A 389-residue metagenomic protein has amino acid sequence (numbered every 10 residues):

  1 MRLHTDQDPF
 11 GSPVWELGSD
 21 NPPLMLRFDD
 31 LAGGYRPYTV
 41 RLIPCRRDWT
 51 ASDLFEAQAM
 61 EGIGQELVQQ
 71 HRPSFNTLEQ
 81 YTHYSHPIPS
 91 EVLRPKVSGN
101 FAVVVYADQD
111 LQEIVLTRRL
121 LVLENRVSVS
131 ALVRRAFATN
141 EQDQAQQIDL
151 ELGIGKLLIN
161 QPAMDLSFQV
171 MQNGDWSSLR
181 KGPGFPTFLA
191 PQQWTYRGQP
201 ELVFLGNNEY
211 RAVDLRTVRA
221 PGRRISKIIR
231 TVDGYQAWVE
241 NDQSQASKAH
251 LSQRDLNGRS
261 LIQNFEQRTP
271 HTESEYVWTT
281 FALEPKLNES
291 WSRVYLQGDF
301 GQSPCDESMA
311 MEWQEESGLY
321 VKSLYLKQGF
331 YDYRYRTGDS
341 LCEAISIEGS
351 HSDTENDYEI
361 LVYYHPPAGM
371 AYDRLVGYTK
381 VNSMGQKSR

Functional and structural regions predicted by a protein language model:
M1-P44, N140-I154, E266-A282: Contiguous beta-strand segments within globular domains
G34-G62, N160-G184, W291-Q302: Extended low-complexity, serine/threonine- and proline-enriched intrinsically disordered segments
R47-W49, L93, A107-V115, D175 (+2 more regions): Short acidic/polar inter-strand loop motif in beta-rich domains
A59-Y84, W176-G184, T280-Q328, S340-A368: Aromatic-rich carbohydrate-binding modules that target alpha-glucans
L78-D108: Ligand-binding face of N-terminal immunoglobulin V-set domains in extracellular IgSF glycoproteins
V122-A145, D353-G377: Low-complexity, Pro/Ser/Thr- and charge-rich linker/hinge segments at domain boundaries
M164-K248: Long, internal scaffold/assembly segments composed of regular secondary structure
W238-S290, L375-R389: Basic K/R-rich, polyanion-interacting modules in nucleoproteins and related proteins
